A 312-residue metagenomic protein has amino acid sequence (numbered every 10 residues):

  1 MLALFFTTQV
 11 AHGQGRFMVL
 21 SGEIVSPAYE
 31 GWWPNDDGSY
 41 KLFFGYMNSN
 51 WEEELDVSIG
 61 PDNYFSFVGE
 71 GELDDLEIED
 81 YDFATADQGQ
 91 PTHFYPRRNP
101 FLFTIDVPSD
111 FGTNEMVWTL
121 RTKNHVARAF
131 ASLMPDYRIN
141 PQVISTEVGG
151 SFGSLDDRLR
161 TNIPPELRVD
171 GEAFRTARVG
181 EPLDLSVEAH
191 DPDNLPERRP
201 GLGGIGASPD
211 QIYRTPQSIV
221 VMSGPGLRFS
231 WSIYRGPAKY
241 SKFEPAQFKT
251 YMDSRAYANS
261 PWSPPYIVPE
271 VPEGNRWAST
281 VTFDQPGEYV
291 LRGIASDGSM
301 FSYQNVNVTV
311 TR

Functional and structural regions predicted by a protein language model:
Y29-G31, E172-A177: Short beta-strand segments of immunoglobulin-like
P34, V281-Q285: Residue-level recognition of secondary-structure-to-loop junctions
Y46-N50, R175, L183, A189-P196 (+4 more regions): Extracellular acidic, Ser/Thr/Pro-rich low-complexity tracts
F65, G71-L73, E197-T282: Exoplasmic/lumenal beta-rich domain surfaces
V107-L155, E288, G298-F301: Ser/Thr/Pro-rich, low-complexity mucin-like regions that serve as glycosylated stalks/linkers or repetitive adhesive
L133-A173, L183, L195-E197: Proline-centered linker/hinge motifs at extracellular inter-domain junctions
S302-V310: C-terminal edge beta-strand
